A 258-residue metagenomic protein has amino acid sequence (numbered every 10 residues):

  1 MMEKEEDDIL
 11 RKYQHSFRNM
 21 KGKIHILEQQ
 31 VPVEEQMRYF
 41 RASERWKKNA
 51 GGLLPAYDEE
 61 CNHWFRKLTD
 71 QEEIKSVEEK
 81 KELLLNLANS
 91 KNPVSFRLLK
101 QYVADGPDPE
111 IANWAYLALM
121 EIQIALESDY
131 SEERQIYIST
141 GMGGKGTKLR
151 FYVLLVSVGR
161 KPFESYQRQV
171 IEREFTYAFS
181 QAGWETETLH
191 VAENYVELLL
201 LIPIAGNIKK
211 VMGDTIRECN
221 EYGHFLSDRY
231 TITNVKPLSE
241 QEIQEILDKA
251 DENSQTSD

Functional and structural regions predicted by a protein language model:
M1-A50, E185, L189-S227: Long, acidic/serine-threonine-rich intrinsically disordered regions with weak helical/coil propensity that act as
M2, P162-Y177, L201-G206, K210-R217 (+1 more regions): Eukaryotic intrinsically disordered, low-complexity regulatory tails and linkers enriched in charged/polar residues
E3, K23, D58-D70, N92-A104 (+1 more regions): Amphipathic alpha-helical scaffolding segments comprising HEAT/armadillo-like alpha-solenoid repeats
R41-D58, E79-K91, Q101, N113-I124: Structural detector for internal amphipathic alpha-helices that build alpha-solenoid repeat scaffolds
L54-E59, H63-K67, I122, S165-E172: Surface-exposed, low-hydrophobicity interaction/linker segments
K75-S76, P107-A112: Short inter-helical turns and helix N-cap capping residues of alpha-solenoid HEAT/ARM repeat scaffolds
E110-W184: Long, charge-patterned amphipathic interaction tracts in eukaryotic proteins
C219-I243, D258: Conserved short beta-strand edge segments in small beta-sheet-based binding/regulatory domains
